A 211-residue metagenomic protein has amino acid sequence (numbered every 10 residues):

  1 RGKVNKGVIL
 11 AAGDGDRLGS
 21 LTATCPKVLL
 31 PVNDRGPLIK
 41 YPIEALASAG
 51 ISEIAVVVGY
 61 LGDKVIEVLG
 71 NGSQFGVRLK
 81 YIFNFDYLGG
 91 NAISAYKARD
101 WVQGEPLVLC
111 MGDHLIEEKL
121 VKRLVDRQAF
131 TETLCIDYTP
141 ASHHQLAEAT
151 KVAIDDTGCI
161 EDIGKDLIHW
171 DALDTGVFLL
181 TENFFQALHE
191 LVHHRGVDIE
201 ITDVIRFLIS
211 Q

Functional and structural regions predicted by a protein language model:
R1-I9, R17, P31, G36-L107: Conserved N-terminal catalytic core of the sugar/cofactor nucleotidyltransferase
S20-A23: Conserved catalytic-core motifs of eukaryotic protein kinase domains, centered on the activation segment
I39, G62, A92-A95, V121 (+3 more regions): A general structural signal for well-ordered alpha-helical segments in protein cores
I66, Q74-K151: Conserved beta-loop-beta/alpha segment of the NTase-like Rossmann-fold superfamily that binds/positions NTPs
E117-R195: Conserved core of the sugar-phosphate nucleotidyltransferase
H193-D203: Short, charged, surface-exposed loops that flank catalytic or proteolytic processing sites
R206-Q211: Catalytic donor-sugar/metal-binding loop of nucleotide-sugar-dependent glycosyltransferases
